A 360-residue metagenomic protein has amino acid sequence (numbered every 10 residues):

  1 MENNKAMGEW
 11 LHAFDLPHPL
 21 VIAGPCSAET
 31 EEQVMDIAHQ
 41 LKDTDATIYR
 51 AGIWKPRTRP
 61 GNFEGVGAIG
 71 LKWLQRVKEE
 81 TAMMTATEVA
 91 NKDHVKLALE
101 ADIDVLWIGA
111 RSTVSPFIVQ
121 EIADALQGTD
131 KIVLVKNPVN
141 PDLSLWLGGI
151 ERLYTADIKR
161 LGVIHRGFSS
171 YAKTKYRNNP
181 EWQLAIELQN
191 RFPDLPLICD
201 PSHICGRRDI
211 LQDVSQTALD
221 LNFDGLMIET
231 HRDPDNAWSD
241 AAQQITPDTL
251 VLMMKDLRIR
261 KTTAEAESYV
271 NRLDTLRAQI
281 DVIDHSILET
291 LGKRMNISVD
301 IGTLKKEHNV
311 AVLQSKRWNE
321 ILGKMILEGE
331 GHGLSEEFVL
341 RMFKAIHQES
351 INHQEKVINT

Functional and structural regions predicted by a protein language model:
M1-I22, R76, K255, E265: N-terminal amphipathic alpha-helix/helix-capping segment at the start of soluble metabolic enzymes
F14, I118-T249, D256, K261-S268: Catalytic alpha/beta core domains of metabolic enzymes, predominantly
P19-D36, P60-N62, M83-V89, G109-A110 (+4 more regions): Active-site mouth loops of central-metabolism enzymes
P19-P25, T47-A51, T85-T87, L106-I108 (+4 more regions): Hydrophobic faces of well-ordered beta-strands that scaffold small-molecule active sites in alpha/beta enzyme cores
D36-I53, A101: Catalytic domains of carbohydrate-active enzymes, especially glycoside hydrolases
R50-A68, R232-A241, I301-V310: Glycine-rich, proline-tolerant flexible connector loops at the mouths of alpha/beta enzymes
V66, A82-N91, V95, D104-V119 (+2 more regions): Catalytic beta/alpha-barrel core
I259-T360: Extended, charge-rich alpha-helical interface modules
